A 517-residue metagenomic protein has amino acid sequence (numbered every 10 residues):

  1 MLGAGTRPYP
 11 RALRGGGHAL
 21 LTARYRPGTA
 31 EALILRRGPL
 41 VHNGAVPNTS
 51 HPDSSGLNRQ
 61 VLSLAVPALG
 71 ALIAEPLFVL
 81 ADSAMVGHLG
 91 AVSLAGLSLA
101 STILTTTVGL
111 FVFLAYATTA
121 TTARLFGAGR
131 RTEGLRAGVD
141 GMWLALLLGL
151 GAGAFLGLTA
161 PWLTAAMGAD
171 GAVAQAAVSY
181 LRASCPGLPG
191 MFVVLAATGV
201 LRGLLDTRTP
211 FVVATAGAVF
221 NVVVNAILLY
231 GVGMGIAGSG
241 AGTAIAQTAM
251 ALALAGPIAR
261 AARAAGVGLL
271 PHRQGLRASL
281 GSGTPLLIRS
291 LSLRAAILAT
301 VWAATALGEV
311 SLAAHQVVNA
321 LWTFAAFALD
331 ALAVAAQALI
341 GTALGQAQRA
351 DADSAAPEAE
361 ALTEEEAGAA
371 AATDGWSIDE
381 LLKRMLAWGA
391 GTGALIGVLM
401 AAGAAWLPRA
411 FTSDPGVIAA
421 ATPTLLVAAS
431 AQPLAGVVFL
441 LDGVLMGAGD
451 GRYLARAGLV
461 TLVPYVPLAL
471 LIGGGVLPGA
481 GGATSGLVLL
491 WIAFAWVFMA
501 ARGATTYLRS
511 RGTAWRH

Functional and structural regions predicted by a protein language model:
T29, A218-L252, A404, A419 (+2 more regions): Membrane-interface helix-loop junctions in multi-pass transport and translocation proteins
E31-L33, G38-A65, T243, L254-L293 (+2 more regions): Interhelical loop/hinge segments that connect adjacent transmembrane helices in multipass membrane
A68-A120, S184-M191, R277, G283-T342 (+4 more regions): Transmembrane helix-bundle signature of multi-pass secondary active exporters and lipid flippases
H88-A91, L125-A128, G203-L204, G231-G233 (+3 more regions): Helix-loop interface residues and adjacent transmembrane-helix termini in multi-pass membrane transporters, primarily
L94-A154, M191-P210, H315-V398, A402 (+2 more regions): Small-residue-rich hydrophobic transmembrane alpha-helices
A145-A237, A241-I245: Hydrophobic transmembrane helix module of multi-pass membrane transport proteins
G151-A183, L395-T422, G474-P478: Short membrane-interface helical motifs at transmembrane helix boundaries in multi-pass membrane transporters
G171-A197, T323-A325, P415-L441: Alpha-helical transmembrane segments of multi-pass membrane proteins
